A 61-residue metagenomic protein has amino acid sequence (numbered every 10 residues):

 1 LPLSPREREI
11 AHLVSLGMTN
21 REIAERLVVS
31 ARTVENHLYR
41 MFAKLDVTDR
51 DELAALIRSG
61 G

Functional and structural regions predicted by a protein language model:
L1-Y39, A43-T48, E52-G61: Helix-turn-helix DNA-binding segment
